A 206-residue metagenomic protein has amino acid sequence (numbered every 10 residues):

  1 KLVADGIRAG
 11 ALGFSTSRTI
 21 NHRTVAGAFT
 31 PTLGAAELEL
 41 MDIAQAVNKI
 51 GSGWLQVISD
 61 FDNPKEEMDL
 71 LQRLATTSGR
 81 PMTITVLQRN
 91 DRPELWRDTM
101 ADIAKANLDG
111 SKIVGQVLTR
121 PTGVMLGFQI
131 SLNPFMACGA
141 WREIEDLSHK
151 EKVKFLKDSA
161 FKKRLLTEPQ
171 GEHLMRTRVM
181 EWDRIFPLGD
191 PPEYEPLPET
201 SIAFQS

Functional and structural regions predicted by a protein language model:
K1-A46, V57-S206: Active-site neighborhoods of metal-dependent hydrolases
